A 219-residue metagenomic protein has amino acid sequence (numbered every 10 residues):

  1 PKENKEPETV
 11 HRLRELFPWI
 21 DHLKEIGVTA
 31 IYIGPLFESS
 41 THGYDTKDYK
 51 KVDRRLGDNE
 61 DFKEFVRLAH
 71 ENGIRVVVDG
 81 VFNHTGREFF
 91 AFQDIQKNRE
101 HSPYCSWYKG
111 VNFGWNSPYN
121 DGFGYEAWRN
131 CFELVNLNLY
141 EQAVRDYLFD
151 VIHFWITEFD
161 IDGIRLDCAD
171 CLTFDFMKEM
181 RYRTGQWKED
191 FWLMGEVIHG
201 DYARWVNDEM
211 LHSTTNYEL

Functional and structural regions predicted by a protein language model:
P1-R75, T85, F90-D94: N-terminal structural segment of carbohydrate-active enzymes
T9, H42-D53, F82-G122, Y182 (+2 more regions): Aromatic- and acidic-residue-enriched segments that line the glycan-binding/catalytic groove of carbohydrate-active
L16-W19, L23, D61, F65 (+3 more regions): Alpha-helical packing segments of well-folded alpha/beta enzyme cores
L23, I33, Y49, A69 (+5 more regions): Conserved, mostly hydrophobic/aromatic
I31-H42, G80-F89, D167-T173, E196-D201: Short, solvent-exposed turn/loop segments enriched in Gly/Ser/Thr/Pro and often Arg
H70-N72, Q96, V151-H153, T157 (+1 more regions): Active-site-proximal helices and loops of the catalytic beta/alpha 8
F90-F159, R165, A169: Active-site-adjacent "subsite" loops/lids of carbohydrate-active enzymes
